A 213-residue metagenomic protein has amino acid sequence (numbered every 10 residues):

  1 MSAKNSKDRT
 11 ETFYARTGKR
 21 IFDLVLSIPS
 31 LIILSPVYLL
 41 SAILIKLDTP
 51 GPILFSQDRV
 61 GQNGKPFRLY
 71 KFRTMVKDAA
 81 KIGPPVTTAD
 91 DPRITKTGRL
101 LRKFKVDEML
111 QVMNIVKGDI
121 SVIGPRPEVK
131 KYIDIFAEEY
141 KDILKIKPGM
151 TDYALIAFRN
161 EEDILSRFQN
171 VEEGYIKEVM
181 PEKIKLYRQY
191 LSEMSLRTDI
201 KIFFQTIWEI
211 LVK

Functional and structural regions predicted by a protein language model:
K4-A79, Y190-K213: A hydrophobic, helix-centered structural microdomain
K7-R9, F13-Y14, K145-K213: C-terminal terminal-structure detector
R9, L31, P85-T88, L144: Residue-level "hotspot" positions that anchor or transmit function at local structural transition points
S27, F55, T95-R99, K131 (+1 more regions): Positions in alpha-helical segments
S41, P84, I123-P125, K130-K131 (+1 more regions): Short, hydrophobic secondary-structure boundary micro-motifs
F55-R93, A154-P181, K185: Short, glycine-rich, amphipathic interfacial segments at transmembrane boundaries or analogous
T88-A154, K201-F203: A short, structured surface patch at a secondary-structure boundary
